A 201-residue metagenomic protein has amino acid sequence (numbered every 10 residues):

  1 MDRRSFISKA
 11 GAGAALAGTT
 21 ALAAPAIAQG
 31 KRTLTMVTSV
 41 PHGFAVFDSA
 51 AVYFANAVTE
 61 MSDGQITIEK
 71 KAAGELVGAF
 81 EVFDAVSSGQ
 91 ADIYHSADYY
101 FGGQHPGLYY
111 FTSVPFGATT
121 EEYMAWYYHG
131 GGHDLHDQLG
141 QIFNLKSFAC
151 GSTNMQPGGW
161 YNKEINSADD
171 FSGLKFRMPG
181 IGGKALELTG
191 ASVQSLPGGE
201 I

Functional and structural regions predicted by a protein language model:
M1, L22-V37: C-terminal segment of N-terminal export signals and the immediately downstream linker at the start of the mature
I7-A26: N-terminal export signals
T35-V52, A73-V77: Extracytoplasmic "Venus flytrap"
F44-E69, G131-D134, K184: Short, polar/charged alpha-helical segment
N56, S87, A97-G198: Contiguous mixed-secondary-structure segments that line small-molecule binding/active-site clefts of soluble domains
I68-V86, T120: Extracytoplasmic small-molecule ligand-binding "clamshell" domains of the periplasmic binding protein/Venus flytrap
D92-H95: Short, Asp-centered acidic motifs that coordinate Mg2+ and/or phosphate in catalytic or ligand-binding sites
